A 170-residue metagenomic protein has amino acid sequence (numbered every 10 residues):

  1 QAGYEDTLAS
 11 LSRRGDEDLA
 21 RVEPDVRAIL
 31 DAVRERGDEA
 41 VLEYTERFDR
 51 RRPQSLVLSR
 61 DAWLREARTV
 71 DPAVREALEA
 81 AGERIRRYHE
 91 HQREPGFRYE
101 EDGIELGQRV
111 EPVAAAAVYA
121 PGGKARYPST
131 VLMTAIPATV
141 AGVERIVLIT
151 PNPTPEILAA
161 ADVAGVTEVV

Functional and structural regions predicted by a protein language model:
Q1-A114: N-terminal Rossmann-like NAD(P)+-binding subdomain of aldehyde/semialdehyde dehydrogenases
G15-D18, A135-T139, V166-E168: Short, low-complexity, polar/charged sequence segments that are solvent-exposed and flexible
I29, R145-I146, V166-E168: Short active-site oxyanion
D49-R50, G142, G165: Glycine-centered helix-boundary capping/hinge motifs
Y99-A160: Conserved small-residue-rich beta-alpha loop and adjacent elements that most often cradle the phosphate/pyrophosphate
A160-V170: A glycine-rich helix N-cap at a beta->alpha junction
